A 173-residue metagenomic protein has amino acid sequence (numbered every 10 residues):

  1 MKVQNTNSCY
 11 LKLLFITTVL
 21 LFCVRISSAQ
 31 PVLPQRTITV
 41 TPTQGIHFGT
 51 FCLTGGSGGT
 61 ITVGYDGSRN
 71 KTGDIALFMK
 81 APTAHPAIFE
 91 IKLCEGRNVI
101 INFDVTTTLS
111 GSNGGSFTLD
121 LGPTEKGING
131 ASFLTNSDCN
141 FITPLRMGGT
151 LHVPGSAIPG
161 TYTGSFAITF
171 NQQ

Functional and structural regions predicted by a protein language model:
M1-Y10: N-terminal secretory signal peptides that target proteins for export/translocation
Y10-V19: Sec-dependent signal peptide hydrophobic core
C23-I26: N-terminal signal peptide c-region/cleavage motif recognized by signal peptidases
S28-N102, T106-T108, S137-Q173: N-terminal small/polar-rich segments of proteins
F103-G130: Surface-exposed binding patches on compact interaction domains or structured appendages
G127-F141: An anionic, turn-rich surface loop/hairpin at beta-sheet edges that serves as a generic interaction/coordination patch
